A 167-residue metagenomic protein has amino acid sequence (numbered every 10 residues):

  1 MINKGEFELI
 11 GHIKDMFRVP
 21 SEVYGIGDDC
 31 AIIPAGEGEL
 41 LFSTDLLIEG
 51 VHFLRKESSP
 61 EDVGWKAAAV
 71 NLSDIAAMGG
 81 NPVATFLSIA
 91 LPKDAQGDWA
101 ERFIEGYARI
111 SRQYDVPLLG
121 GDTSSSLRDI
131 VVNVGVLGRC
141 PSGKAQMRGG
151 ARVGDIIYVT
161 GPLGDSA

Functional and structural regions predicted by a protein language model:
M1-S59, M78, L87, I110 (+1 more regions): Extreme N-terminal cap/leader segments of soluble proteins
I26-D28, N71, P82, D129: Short Gly/Ser/Thr- and Asp/Glu-enriched loop/turn motifs at secondary-structure junctions
G27, S58-D62, K66, D98 (+1 more regions): Residues at secondary-structure transition points
A31-I33, L72-D74, A151: Short amphipathic alpha-helices and their capping/turn segments at secondary-structure boundaries
P34-E37, L47, P82-A167: Glycine-rich anion-binding loops of enzyme active sites
P60-A84, E105-Q113: Small-aliphatic-rich amphipathic alpha-helix that forms the alpha element of a beta-alpha
